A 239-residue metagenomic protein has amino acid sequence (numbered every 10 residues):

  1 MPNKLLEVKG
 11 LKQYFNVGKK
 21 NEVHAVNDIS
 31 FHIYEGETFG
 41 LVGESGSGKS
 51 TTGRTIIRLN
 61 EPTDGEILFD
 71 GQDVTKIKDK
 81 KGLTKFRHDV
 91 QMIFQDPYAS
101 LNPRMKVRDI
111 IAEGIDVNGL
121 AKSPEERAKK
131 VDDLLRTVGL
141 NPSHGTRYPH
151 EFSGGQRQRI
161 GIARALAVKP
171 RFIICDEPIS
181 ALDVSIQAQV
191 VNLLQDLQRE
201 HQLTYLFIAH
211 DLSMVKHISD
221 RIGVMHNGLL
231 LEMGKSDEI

Functional and structural regions predicted by a protein language model:
M1-I239: ABC transporter nucleotide-binding domains
